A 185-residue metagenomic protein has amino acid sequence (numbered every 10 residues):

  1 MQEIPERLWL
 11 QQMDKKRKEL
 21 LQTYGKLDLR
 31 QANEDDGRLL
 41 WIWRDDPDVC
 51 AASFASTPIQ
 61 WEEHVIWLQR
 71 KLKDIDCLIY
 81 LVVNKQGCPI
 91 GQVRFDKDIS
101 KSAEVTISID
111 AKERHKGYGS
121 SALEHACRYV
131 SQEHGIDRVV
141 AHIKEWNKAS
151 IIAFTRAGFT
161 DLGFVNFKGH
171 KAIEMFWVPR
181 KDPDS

Functional and structural regions predicted by a protein language model:
M1-L39, W43-D46, I79, V83-S185: Acyl-donor (CoA/ACP) binding surface of acyl/acetyltransferases
E34-W41, W61, V65, Q69: An amphipathic alpha-helix signature
R44, S53, L68-L72: Hydrophobic residues in alpha-helical segments
D46-V49, P58, K73, R114: Residue-level marker of structural boundaries
D48-I66: Conserved GNAT-fold acetyl-CoA-binding loop/helix
Q60-W61, I75, L162: A short hydrophobic/aromatic micro-motif that marks alpha-helical segments and, especially, helix-coil
Q69-L81: A short helix-loop-beta-strand connector motif used in the catalytic cores of GNAT acetyltransferases and, in some
